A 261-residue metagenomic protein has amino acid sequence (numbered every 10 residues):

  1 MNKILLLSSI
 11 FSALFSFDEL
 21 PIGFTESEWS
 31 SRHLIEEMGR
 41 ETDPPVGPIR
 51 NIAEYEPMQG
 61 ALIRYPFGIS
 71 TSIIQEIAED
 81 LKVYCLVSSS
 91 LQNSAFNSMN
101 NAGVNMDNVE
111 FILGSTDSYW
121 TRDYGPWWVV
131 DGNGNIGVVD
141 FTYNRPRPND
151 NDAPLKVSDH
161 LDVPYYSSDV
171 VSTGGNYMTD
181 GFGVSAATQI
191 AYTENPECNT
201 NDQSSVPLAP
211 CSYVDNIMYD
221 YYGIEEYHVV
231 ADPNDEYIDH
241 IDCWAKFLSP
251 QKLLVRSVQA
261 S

Functional and structural regions predicted by a protein language model:
K3-A13: Sec-dependent N-terminal signal peptides
F17-S261: The feature marks the mature, well-folded catalytic cores of soluble enzymes
